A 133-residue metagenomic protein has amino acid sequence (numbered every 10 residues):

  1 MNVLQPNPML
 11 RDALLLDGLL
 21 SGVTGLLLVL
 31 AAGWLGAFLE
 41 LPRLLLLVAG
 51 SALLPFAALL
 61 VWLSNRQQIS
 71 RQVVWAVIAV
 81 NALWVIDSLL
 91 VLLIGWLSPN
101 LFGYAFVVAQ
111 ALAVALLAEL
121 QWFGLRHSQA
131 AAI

Functional and structural regions predicted by a protein language model:
M1-L20: Cytosolic juxtamembrane helix and N-cap/initiation of the first transmembrane helix
V3-N7, L59-I69, Q121-W122: C-terminal ends of transmembrane helices
L16-V29, R43-N65, A76-L89, L112-E119: Core segments of alpha-helical transmembrane spans in multipass integral membrane proteins
L28-F38: Short membrane-interface helical motifs at transmembrane helix boundaries in multi-pass membrane transporters
L39-V48, Q72-V77, P99-Q110: Non-cytosolic membrane-interface motifs at loop->transmembrane helix junctions
Q67-R71, H127-A130: Membrane-interface helix-boundary motifs at transmembrane edges
Q68, I86-F106, G124: Membrane-helix boundary connector in multi-pass membrane proteins
L112-I133: Membrane-water interface at the C-terminal end of transmembrane alpha helices
